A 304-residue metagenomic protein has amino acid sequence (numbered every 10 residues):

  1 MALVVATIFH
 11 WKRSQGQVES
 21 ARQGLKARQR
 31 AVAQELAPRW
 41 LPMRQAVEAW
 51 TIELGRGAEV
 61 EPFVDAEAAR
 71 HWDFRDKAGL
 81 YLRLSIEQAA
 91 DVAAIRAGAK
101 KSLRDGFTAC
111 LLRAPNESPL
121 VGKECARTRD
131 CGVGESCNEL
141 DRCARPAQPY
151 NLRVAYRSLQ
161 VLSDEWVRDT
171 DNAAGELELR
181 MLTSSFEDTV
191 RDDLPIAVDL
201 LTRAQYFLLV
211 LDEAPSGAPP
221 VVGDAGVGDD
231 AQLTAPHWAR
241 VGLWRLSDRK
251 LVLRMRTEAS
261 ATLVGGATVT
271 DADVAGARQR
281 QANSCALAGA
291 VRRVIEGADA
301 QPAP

Functional and structural regions predicted by a protein language model:
M1-H10: Hydrophobic membrane-insertion alpha-helices, especially the h-region of bacterial N-terminal signal peptides
H10-G122, R145-E178: A structural "domain/chain start" motif
R44, W238, A288-R292: Extracytoplasmic/secreted envelope proteins and their assembly/folding machinery, especially bacterial periplasmic
E124-S136: Disulfide-braced loops of extracellular cysteine-rich modules
G134-P146: Short, disulfide-bonded extracellular cysteine-rich repeat modules
Y150-L152, L159-Q160, E165-W166, G175-S247: Surface-exposed short loop/turn segments
S247-A298: Short secondary-structure boundary motifs at beta->alpha junctions and helix caps
P302-P304: Short, solvent-exposed mixed-charge patches
